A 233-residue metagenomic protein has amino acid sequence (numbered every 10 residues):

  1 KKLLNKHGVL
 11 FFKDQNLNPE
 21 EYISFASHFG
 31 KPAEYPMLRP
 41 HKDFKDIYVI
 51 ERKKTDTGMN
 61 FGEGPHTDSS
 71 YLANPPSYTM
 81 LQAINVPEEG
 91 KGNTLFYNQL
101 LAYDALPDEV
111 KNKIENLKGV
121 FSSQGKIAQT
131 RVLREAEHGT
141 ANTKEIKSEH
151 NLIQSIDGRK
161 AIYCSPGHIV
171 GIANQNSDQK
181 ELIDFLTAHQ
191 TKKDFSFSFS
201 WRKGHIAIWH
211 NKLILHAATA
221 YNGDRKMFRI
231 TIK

Functional and structural regions predicted by a protein language model:
K1-K203, K212-K233: Non-heme Fe(II) oxygenase catalytic core, chiefly the N-lobe of the double-stranded beta-helix
